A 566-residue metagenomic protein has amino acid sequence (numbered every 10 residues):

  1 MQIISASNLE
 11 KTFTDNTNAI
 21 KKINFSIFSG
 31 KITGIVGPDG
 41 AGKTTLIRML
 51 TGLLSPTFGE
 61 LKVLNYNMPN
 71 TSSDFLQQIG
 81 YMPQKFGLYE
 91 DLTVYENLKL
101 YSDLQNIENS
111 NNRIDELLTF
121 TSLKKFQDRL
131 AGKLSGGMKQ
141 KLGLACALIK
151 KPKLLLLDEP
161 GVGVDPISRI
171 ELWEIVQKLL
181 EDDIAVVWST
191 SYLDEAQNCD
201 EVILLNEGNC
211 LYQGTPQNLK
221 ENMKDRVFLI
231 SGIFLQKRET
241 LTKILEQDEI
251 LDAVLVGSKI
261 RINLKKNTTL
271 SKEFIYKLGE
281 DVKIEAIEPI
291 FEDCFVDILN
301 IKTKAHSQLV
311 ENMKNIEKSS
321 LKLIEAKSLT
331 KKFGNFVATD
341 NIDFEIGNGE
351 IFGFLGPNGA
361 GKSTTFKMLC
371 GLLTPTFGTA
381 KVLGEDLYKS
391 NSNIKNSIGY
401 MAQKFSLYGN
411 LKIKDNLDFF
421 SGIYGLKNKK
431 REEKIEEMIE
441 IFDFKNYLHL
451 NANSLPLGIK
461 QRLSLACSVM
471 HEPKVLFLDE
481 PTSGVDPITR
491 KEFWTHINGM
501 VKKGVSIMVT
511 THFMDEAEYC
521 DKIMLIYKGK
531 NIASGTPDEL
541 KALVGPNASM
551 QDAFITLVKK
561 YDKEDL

Functional and structural regions predicted by a protein language model:
T51, C370: Helix-to-loop junction immediately C-terminal to a conserved catalytic motif
G59-N70, D74-F75, G378-D386, N393-I394: Conserved ABC transporter NBD signature motif
K99, D103-F126, D418, G422 (+1 more regions): Conserved ABC ATPase "signature" region
L155-E159, L476-D479: Catalytic Walker B motif of ABC-type/P-loop ATPase nucleotide-binding domains
Q213-G214, S534-G535: ABC ATPase "signature
